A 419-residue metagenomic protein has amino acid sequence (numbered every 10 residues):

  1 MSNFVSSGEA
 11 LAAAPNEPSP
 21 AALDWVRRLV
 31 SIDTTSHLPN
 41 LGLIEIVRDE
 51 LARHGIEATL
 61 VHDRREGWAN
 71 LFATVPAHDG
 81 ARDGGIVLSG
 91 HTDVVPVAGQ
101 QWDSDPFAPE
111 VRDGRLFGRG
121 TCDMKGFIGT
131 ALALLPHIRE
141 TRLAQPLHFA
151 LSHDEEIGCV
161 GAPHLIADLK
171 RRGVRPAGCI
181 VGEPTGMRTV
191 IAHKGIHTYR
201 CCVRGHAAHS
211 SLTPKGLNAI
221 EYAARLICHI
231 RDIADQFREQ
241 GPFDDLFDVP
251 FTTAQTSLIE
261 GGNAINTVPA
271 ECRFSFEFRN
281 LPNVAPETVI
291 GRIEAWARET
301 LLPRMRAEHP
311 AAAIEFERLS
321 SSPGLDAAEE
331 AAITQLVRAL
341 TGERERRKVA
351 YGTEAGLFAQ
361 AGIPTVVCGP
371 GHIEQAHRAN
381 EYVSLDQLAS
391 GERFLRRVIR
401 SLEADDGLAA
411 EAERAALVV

Functional and structural regions predicted by a protein language model:
S2-G8, R64, R200-V419: Metal-dependent amide/peptide-bond hydrolase catalytic core, centered on the "pita-bread" metallohydrolase fold
S2-R119, E140-L143, H372: Acidic/His- and Gly-rich active-site-bordering loop/insert found across diverse amide/peptide-bond hydrolases
A52-H54, R139-L143, R171-V174, T300-H309: Short helix-capping segments at alpha-helix termini
T74, T189-K194, I265-V268, A359-Q360: Short glycine-biased active-site loop of nucleotidyltransferases that positions the nucleotide triphosphate and helps
P96-V111, P176, I191-V203, A332 (+1 more regions): Acidic-glycine-rich active-site phosphate/pyrophosphate-binding loop
D113-L116, C122, G126-A234, D248-P250 (+2 more regions): Fold-level recognition of mixed alpha/beta catalytic cores in primary-metabolism enzymes, strongest
